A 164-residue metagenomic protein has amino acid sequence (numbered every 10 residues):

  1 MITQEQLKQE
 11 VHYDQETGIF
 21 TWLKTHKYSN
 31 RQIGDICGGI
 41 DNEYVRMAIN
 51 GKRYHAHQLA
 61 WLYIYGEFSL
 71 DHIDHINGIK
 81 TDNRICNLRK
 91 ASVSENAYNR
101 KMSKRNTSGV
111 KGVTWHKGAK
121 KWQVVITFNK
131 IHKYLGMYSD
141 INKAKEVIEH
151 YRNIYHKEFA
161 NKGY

Functional and structural regions predicted by a protein language model:
M1-I73, G78-Y164: Conserved recognition-core residues within compact binding domains
